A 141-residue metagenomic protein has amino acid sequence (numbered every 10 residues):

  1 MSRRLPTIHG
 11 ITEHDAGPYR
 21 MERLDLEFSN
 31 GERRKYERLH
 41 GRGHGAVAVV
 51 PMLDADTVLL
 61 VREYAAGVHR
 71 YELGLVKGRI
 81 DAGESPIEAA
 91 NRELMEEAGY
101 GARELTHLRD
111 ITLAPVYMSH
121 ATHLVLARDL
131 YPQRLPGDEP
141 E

Functional and structural regions predicted by a protein language model:
M1-A16: Extreme N-terminal tail/first-helix region
S2-L5, L39, G43, A48-R92 (+4 more regions): Conserved Nudix-box catalytic region and its N-terminal flanking loop in Nudix hydrolases and closely related
T7, G101-L108: A short coil-to-beta-strand element that immediately follows conserved catalytic motifs
T12-A48, D54: Acidic, metal-coordinating catalytic segment for phosphate/diphosphate chemistry, firing primarily on the Nudix
D15, R20, M118-A121, E141: A generic structural signal for well-ordered coil/turn residues at beta-strand boundaries that shape enzyme active-site
M21-R23, V50, L60, L124-L126: Conserved hydrophobic/aromatic beta-strand scaffold that supports enzyme active sites
D25-N30, A114-R134: Active-site-adjacent beta-strand/loop module that shapes the phosphate/pyrophosphate-binding cleft
T57-V58, L105, A121-L124: Conserved active-site beta-strand-loop modules that form the wall/rim of enzyme catalytic pockets and either contain
